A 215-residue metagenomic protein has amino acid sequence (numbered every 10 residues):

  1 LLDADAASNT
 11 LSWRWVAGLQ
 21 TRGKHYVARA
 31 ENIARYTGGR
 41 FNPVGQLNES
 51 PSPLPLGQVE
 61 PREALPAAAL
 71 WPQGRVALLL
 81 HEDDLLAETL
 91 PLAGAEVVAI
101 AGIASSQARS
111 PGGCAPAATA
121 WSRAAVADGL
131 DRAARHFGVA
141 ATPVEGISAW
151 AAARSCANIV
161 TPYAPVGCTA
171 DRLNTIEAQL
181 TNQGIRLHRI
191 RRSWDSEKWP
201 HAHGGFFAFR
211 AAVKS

Functional and structural regions predicted by a protein language model:
L1-P51: C-terminal, helix-dominated tail/subdomain
G38-S215: Trp/Phe/Arg-rich N-terminal binding region typifying the photolyase-homology
